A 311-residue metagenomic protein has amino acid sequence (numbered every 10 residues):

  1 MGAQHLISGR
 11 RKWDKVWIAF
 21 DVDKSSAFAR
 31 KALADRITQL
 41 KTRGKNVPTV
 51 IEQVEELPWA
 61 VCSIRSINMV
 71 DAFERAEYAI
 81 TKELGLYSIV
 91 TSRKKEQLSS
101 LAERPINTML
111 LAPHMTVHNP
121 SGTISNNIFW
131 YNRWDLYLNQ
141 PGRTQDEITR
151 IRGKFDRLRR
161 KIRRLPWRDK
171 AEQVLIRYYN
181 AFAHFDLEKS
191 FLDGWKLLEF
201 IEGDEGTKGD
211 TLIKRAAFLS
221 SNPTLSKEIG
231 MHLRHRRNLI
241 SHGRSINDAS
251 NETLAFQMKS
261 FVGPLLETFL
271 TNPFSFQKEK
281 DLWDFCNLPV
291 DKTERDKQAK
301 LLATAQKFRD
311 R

Functional and structural regions predicted by a protein language model:
M1-K189, L265-T268, N272-R311: Charged, non-catalytic interaction/linker regions at domain boundaries that couple catalytic cores to substrate
R159-R164, N180-H184, L219-K227, I246-D248: Active-site-adjacent structural elements in folded domains
W167-D169, D204-D210, S226-N238: A glycine-rich, aromatic-flanked flexible loop/lid motif
A171-V174, L187-G194, L198, S226 (+2 more regions): Short runs of predominantly hydrophobic/aromatic residues within well-ordered alpha helices that form helix-helix
S190-K227: Flexible secondary-structure boundary motifs
G194, G209-R215, I246, S250-M258: Composition- and surface-driven signal marking solvent-exposed, interaction-prone regions in large proteins
G206, N238-S245, E267-K278: Charged/polar positions within long, soluble alpha-helices
P223-A255, G263: Histidine-centered, metal-coordinating catalytic motifs and their short helical/loop contexts
